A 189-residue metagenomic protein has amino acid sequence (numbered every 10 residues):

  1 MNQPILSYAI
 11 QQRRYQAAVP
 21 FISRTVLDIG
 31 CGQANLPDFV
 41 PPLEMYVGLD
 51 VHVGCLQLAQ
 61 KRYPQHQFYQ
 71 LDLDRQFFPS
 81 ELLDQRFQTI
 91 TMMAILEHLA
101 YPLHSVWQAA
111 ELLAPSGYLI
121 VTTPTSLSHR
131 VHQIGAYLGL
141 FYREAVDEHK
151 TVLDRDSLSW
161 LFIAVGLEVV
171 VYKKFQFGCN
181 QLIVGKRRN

Functional and structural regions predicted by a protein language model:
M1-Q85, T89, L103-V106, V146 (+4 more regions): Conserved N-terminal segment of class I S-adenosyl-L-methionine
F77, S116, L127-H129: Feature marks short, surface-exposed loop/turn motifs that line or immediately flank catalytic pockets and channel
T89-I95: A short beta-strand submotif of the Rossmann-like class I SAM-dependent methyltransferase core that lines
H98: Histidine-centered divalent metal-coordination motifs
H104-P115: A short glycine-rich, Lys/Arg-flanked "PGG" loop and its adjoining helix->strand segment in the class I
I120-F141: Conserved class I S-adenosyl-L-methionine
G185-N189: C-terminal beta-strand of the catalytic ATP-binding
